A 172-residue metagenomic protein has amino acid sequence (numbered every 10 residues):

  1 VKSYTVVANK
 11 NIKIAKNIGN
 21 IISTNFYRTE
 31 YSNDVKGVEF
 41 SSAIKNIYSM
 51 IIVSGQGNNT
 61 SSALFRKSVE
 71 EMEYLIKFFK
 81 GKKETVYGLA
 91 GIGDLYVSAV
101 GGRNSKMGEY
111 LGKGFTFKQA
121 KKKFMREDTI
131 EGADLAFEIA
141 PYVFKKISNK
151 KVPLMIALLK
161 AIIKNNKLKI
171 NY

Functional and structural regions predicted by a protein language model:
V1-K2, L154: Short, surface-exposed connector motifs at secondary-structure boundaries
K2-T85: Internal alpha-helical scaffold of NAD(P)-dependent oxidoreductase catalytic cores
V35, K45, I52-V53, K77-Y172: NAD(P)-dependent Rossmann-like dehydrogenase/reductase catalytic/cofactor-binding core
